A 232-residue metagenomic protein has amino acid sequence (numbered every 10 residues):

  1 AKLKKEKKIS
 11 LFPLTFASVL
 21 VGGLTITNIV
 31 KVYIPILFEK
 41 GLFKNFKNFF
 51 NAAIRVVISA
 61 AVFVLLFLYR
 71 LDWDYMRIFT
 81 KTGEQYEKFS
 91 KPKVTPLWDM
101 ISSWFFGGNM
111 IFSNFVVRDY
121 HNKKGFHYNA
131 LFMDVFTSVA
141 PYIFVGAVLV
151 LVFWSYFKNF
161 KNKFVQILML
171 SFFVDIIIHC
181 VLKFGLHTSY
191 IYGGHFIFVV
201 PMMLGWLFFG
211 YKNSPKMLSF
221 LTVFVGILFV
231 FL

Functional and structural regions predicted by a protein language model:
A1, H187-L207: Hydrophobic/aromatic-rich transmembrane helices and adjacent perimembrane loops
K2-V19, K216-L221: Short hydrophobic alpha-helices at membrane interfaces in multi-pass membrane enzymes
K5, V30-S59: Perimembrane helix-loop-helix junctions
S10-I26, V32-Y33, L37: Membrane-interface alpha helices of multi-pass inner-membrane proteins
A52-F132, P141: Membrane-lumen/periplasm interface segments of specific transmembrane helices in polyprenyl phosphate-linked
V117-H127, S138-N162: Hydrophobic, aromatic-rich transmembrane alpha-helices and their immediate juxtamembrane boundary segments
K161-V181: Transmembrane alpha-helix segments characteristic of polytopic inner-membrane glycan-assembly/cell-envelope
Y211-L232: Signature aromatic-anchored transmembrane alpha helix within multi-pass, membrane-resident enzymes that catalyze glycan
